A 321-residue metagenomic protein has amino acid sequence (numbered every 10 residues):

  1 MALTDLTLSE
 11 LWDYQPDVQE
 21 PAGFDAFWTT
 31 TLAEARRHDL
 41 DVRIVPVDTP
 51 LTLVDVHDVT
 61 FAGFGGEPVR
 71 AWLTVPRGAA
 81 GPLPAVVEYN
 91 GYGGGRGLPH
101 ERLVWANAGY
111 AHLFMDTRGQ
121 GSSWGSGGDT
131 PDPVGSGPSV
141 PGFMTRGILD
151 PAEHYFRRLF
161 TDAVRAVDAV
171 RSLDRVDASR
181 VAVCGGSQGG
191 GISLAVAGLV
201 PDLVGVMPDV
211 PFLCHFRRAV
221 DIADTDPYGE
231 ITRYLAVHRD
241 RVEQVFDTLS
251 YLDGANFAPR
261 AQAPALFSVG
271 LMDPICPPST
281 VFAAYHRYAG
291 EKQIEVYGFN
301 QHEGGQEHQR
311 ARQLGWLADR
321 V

Functional and structural regions predicted by a protein language model:
M1-D55: N-terminal targeting or regulatory segments adjacent to alpha/beta-hydrolase or S9 domains
A71-V75, G81-Y92, H112: Short beta-strand element of the alpha/beta-hydrolase
G97, L103-T161: Cap/lid segment of the alpha/beta-hydrolase catalytic domain
G142-G186: Gly/Ser-rich "nucleophile elbow"/oxyanion-hole loop immediately N-terminal to the catalytic nucleophile in hydrolases
L194-D240, V296: Hydrolase active-site cap/lid region
R260-A261, F267-V269, D273: Short beta-strand/loop motif that positions the catalytic acidic residue of the alpha/beta-hydrolase fold
L271-C276, E303: Acidic catalytic loop of the alpha/beta-hydrolase fold
E291-L314: Histidine-bearing beta->alpha loop at or near hydrolase active sites
